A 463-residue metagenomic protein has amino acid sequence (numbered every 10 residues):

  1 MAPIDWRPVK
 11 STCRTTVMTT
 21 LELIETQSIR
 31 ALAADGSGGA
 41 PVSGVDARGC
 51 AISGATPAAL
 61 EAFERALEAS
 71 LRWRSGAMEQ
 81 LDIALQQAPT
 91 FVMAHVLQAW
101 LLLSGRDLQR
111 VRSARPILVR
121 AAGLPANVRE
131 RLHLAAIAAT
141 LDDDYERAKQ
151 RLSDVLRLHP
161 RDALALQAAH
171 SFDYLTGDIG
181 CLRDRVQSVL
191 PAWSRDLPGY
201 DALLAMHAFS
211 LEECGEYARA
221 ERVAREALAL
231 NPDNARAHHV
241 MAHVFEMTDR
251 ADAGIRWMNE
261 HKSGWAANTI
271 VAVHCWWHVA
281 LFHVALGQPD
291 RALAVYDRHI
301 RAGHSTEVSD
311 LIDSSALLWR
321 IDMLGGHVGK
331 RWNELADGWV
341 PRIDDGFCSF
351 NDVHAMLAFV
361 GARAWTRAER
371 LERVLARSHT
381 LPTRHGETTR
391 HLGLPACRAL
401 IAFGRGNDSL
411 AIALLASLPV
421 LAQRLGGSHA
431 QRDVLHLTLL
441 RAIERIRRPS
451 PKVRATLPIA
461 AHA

Functional and structural regions predicted by a protein language model:
A55, L60, L67-D82, Q86-T90 (+5 more regions): Inter-helical turn/loop elements of alpha-helical hairpins
P57-A62, T90-V92, A126-L132, H159-L166 (+7 more regions): Generic helix N-cap/helix-start motif at coil->alpha-helix transitions
R65, I83, P116-R120, D154 (+8 more regions): The canonical alpha-helical register within tetratricopeptide repeats
A69, L102, A139, D173 (+8 more regions): Residue at a conserved register position within TPR or TPR-like alpha-solenoid repeats
S70-W73, A88, L124-P125, H159 (+9 more regions): Alpha-helical junction/boundary sensor with strong preference for TPR arrays
F91-M93, P116-A237, V244: Internal alpha-solenoid helical repeat scaffolds
L281-A463: Helix-coil-helix junctions within alpha-helical repeat/solenoid scaffolds
